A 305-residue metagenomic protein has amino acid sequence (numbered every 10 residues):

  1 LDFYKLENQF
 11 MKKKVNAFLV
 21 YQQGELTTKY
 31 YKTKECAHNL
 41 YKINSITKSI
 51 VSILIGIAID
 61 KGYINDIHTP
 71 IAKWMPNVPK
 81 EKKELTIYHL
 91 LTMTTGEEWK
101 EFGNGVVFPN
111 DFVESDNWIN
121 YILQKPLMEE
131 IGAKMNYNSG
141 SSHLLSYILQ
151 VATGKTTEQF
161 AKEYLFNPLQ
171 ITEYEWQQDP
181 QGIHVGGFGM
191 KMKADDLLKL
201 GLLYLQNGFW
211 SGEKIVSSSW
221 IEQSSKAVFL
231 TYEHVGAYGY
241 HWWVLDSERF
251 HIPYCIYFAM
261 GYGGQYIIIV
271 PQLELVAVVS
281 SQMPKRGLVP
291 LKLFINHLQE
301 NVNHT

Functional and structural regions predicted by a protein language model:
K5-E35, I268, E274-V278: A short, well-structured edge-of-sheet supersecondary motif
E7, G56, A72, Y88-L91 (+7 more regions): Non-transmembrane alpha-helical segments in soluble domains of secreted/periplasmic/extracellular proteins
G24, K42-I67, L90, L145-L149 (+1 more regions): Active-site SXXK
K42, K61-E97, Q124, A152-M192: Active-site helix/loop module of the DD-peptidase/beta-lactamase fold, centered on the serine-lysine SxxK catalytic
E97-Q178: A small/polar active-site loop signature that marks catalytic segments
L144-I148, F188-F209, Q265-V279: Active-site-proximal alpha-helical segments within enzyme catalytic domains
S225-V276: Active-site Gly/Thr loop motif
A259-T305: Structured C-terminal helix/loop/strand segments within mature extracytoplasmic catalytic/sensor domains
